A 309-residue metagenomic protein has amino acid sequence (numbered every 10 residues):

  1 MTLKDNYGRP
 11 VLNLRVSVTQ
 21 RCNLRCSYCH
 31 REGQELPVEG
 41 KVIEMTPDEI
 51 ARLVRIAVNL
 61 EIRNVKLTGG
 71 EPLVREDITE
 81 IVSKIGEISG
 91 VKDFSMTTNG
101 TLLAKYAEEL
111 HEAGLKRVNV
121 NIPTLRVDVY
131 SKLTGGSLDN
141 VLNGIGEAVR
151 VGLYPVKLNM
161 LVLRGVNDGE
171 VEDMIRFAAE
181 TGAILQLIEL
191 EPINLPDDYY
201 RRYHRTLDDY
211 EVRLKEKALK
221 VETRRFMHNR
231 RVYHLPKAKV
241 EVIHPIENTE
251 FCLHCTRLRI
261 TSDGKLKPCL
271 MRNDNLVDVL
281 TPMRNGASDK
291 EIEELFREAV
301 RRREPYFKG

Functional and structural regions predicted by a protein language model:
M1-K4: Generic start-of-chain signal for non-secretory N-termini
N6-P47, C269-L270: Canonical Radical SAM [4Fe-4S] cluster-binding loop centered on the CxxxCxxC motif and its immediate flanking residues
V18, L185, G264: Residue-level signature of catalytic and energy-coupling elements of molecular machines, predominantly ATP/GTP-dependent
T19-R21, A113, T261: A short, compositionally biased micro-patch
E35-G40, R126-K132, N194-D198, D278: A short acidic, helix-capping loop that chelates divalent metal ions and anchors anionic groups
P47-L67, E71-I188: Radical SAM/AdoMet-radical enzyme domain recognition
I193-K308: Accessory C-terminal segments flanking Radical SAM cores
